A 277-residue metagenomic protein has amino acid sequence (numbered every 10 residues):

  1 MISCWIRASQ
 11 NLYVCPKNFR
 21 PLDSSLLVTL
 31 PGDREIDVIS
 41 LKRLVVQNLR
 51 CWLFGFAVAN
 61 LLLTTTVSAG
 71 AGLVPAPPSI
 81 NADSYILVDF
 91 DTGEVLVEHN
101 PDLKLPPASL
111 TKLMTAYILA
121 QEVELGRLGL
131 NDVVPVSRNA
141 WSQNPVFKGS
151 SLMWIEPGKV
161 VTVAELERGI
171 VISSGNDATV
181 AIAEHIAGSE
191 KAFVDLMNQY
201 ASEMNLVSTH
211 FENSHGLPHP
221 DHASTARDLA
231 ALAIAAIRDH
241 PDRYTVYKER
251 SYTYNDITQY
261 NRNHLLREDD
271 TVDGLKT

Functional and structural regions predicted by a protein language model:
S3, S9, S24-S25, S40: Serine residues within intrinsically disordered or low-complexity segments
I6-R7, R43, L53: Intrinsic disorder/low-complexity segments
Q10-Y13, Q47: Low-complexity, intrinsically disordered or signal/transmembrane-proximal segments
W52-T64: Bacterial N-terminal signal peptides
A69-R227, I237-R238: Active-site-adjacent loops and short helices of periplasmic peptidoglycan-processing enzymes
L206-V207, P218-T277: Domain-terminus/edge residues, biased toward the C-terminal soluble/receptor-binding domains of extracytoplasmic
